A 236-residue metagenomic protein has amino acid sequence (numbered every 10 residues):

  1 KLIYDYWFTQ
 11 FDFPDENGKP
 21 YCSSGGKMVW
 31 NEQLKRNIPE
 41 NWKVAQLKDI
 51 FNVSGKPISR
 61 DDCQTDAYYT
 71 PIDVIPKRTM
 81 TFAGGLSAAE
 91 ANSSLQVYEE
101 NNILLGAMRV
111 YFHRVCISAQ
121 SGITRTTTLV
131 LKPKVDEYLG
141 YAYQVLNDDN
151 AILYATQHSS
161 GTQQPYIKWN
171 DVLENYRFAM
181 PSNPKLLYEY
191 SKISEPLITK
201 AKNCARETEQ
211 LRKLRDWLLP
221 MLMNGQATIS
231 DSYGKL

Functional and structural regions predicted by a protein language model:
K1-L2, G25-S59, P184-Y188, K192-S230: Non-catalytic DNA-recognition/assembly elements of restriction-modification systems
D12-E16, G25: Helix-terminus/capping and membrane-interface signal
G18-S23, R60-Y68, T156-S159: Short coil/turn segments at secondary-structure boundaries
M28-L34, K48-E100, A119, T124-R125: Sequence-specific dsDNA recognition surfaces
N37-E40, T128-L139, I167-K200: Proline-centric
S94, E100-L173: A short beta-sheet element
R206, K235-L236: Recognition helices and adjacent regulatory flanks at domain boundaries
